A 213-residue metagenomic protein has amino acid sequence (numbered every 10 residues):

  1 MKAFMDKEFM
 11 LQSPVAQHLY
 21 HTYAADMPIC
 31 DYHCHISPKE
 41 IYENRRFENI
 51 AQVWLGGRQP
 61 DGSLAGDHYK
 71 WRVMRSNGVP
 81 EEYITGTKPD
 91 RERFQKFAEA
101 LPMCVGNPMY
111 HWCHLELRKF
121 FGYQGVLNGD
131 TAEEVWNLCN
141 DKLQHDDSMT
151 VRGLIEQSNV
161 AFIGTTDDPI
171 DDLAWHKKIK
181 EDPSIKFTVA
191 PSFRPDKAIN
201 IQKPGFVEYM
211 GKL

Functional and structural regions predicted by a protein language model:
M1-L213: Metal-cofactor-binding active-site regions of metalloenzymes
